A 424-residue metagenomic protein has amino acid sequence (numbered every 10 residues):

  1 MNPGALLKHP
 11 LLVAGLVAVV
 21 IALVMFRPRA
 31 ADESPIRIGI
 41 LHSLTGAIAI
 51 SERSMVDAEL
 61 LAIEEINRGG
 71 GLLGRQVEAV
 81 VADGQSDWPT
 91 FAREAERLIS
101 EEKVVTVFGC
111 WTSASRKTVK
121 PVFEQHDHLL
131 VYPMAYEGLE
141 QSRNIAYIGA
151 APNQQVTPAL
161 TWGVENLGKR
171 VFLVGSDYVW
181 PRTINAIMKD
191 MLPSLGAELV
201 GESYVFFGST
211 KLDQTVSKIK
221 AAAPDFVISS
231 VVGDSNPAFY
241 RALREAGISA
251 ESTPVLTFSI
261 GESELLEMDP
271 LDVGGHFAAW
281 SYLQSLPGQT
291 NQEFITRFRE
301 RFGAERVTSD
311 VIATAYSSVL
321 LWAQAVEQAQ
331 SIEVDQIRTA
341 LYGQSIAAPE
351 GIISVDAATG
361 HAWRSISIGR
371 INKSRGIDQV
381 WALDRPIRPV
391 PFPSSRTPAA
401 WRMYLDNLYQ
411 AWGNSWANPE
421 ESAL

Functional and structural regions predicted by a protein language model:
N2-L424: Extracytosolic ligand-binding ectodomains
